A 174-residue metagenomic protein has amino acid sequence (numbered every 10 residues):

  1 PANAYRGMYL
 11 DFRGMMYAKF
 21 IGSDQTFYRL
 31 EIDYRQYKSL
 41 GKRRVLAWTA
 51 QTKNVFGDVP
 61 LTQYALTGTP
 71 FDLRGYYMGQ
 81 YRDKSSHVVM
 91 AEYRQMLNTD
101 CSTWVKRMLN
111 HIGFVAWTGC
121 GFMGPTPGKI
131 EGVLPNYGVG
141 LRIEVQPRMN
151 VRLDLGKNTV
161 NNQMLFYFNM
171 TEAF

Functional and structural regions predicted by a protein language model:
P1-H111: C-terminal outer-membrane beta-barrel translocator/porin domains of Gram-negative envelope proteins and their
M8-F20, R74-G79, F114-T126, M149-T159: Transmembrane beta-strand segments that form the barrel wall of outer-membrane beta-barrel proteins
A18-Q25, Y81-S85, T126-L134, L155-Y167: Solvent-exposed loop/turn segments connecting transmembrane beta-strands in outer-membrane beta-barrel proteins
A50, A91, G119, L141 (+2 more regions): Hydrophobic, well-ordered secondary-structure elements that form the walls of internal hydrophobic environments
T62-R74, P125-G138: Solvent-exposed, glycine/polar-rich loop segments of beta-barrel outer-membrane systems
V89, I143, N162-F174: Outer-membrane beta-barrel "beta-signal"
L97-C101, V105-L134: C-terminal hydrophobic structural anchor segments that stabilize assembly/packing rather than catalytic chemistry
R142-M149: Membrane-interface anchoring segments and C-terminal beta-barrel signals
